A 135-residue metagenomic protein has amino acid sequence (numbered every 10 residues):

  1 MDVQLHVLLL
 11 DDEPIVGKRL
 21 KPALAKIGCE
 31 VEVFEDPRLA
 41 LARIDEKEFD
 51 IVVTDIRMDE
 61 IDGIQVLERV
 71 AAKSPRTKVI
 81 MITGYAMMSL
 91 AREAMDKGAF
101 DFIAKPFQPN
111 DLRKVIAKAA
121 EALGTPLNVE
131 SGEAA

Functional and structural regions predicted by a protein language model:
Q4-I15, L20-L24, V52: Conserved acidic segment of CheY-like receiver
G17, D59, M87: The feature encodes the CheY-like receiver
G28-E35, R43: Short hydrophobic/Thr-rich beta-strand motif most characteristic of the beta2 strand and flanking loop of CheY-like
E35-D36, D62-Q65, T83-A86: Acidic catalytic/metal-coordinating carboxylates
A42, I64-R76, E93: Short amphipathic alpha-helix used as the core "switch/output" element in two-component signaling
V52, I56-R57, K78: The short loop immediately C-terminal to the conserved phospho-acceptor aspartate in CheY-like receiver
S89, F107-I116: C-terminal output helix
